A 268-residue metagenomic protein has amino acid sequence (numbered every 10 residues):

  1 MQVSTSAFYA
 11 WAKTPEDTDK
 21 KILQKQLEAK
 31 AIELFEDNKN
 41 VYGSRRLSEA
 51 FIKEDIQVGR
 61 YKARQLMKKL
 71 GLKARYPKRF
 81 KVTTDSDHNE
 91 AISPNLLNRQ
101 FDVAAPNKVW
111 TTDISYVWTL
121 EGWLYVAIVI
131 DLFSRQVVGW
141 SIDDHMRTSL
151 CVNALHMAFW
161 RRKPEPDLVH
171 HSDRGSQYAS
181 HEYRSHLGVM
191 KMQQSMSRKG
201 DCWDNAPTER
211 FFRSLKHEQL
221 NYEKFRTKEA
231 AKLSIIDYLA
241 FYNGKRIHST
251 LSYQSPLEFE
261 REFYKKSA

Functional and structural regions predicted by a protein language model:
M1-A268: Charged DNA-binding/catalytic regions of mobile-element recombinases
